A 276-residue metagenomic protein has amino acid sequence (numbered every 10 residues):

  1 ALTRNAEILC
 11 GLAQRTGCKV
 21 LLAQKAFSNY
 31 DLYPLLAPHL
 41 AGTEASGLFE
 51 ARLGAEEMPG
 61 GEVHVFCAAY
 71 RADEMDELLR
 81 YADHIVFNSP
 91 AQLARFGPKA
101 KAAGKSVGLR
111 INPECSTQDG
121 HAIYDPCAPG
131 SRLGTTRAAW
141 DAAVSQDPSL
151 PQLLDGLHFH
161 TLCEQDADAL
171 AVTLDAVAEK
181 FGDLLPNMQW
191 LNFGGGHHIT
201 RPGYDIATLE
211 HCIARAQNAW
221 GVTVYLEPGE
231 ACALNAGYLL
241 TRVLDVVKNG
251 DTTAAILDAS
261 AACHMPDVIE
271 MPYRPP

Functional and structural regions predicted by a protein language model:
R4-R15: A short, N-terminal amphipathic alpha-helix
C18-W190, C212-R215, I256: Active-site-proximal beta-alpha core segment in soluble small-molecule metabolic enzymes
A23, T161-L162, L191-T200, P228-A231: Glycine-rich beta-strand-to-loop/alpha-helix junction loops that act as flexible
G108, N192, V224-L226: A structural signal for short, well-ordered beta-strand segments and their strand-loop junctions that often border
C115-T117, C163, I199, C232 (+1 more regions): Feature marks short, surface-exposed loop/turn motifs that line or immediately flank catalytic pockets and channel
D166-T173, T200-L209, N235-D245: Short glycine/threonine-rich loop-to-helix capping motif typified by GTGT followed within a few residues by an Asp-Pro
C212, T223-P276: Charged (often Lys/Glu-rich) extended helix/loop segments that serve as interaction or gating elements
